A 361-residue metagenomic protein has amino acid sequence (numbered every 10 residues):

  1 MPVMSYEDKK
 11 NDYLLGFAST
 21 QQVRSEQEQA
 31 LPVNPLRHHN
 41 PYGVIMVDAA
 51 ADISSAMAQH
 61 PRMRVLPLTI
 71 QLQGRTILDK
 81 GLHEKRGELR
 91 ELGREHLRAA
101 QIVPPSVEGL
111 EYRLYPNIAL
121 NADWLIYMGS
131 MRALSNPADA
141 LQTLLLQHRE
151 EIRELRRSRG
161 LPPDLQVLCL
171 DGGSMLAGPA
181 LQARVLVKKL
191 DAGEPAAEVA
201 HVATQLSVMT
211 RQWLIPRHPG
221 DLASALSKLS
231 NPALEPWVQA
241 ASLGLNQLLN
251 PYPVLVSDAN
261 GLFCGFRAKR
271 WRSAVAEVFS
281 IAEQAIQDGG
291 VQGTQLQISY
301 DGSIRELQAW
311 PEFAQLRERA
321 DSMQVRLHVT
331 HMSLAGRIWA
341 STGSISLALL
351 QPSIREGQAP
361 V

Functional and structural regions predicted by a protein language model:
P2-V44: N-terminal extension/subdomain marker
V23-L31, H38-H39, S55-A58, P137 (+3 more regions): Mixed-charge interfacial surface used for oligomerization/domain docking and macromolecular partner engagement
Y42-E111: N-terminal glycine-rich anion-binding loop in soluble enzyme alpha/beta folds
M46, D123-A133, L168-D171, V185 (+1 more regions): Short glycine-rich or small-residue beta-strand-to-loop segments that form or flank ligand, phosphate, metal/Fe-S
G93-H96, A122-Y127, S158-L170: Glycine/charged-rich beta-loop-alpha catalytic/anionic-binding loops adjacent to active sites
V107-A119, E154-R156, A282-A285: Short, charged beta->alpha transition segments
G129-R159, A183: Short Gly/Thr/Asp-enriched flexible loops that form oxyanion-binding sites at enzyme active sites
L145-G178, A192-P195: Short, acidic/small-residue loops that bind anionic groups at enzyme active sites
